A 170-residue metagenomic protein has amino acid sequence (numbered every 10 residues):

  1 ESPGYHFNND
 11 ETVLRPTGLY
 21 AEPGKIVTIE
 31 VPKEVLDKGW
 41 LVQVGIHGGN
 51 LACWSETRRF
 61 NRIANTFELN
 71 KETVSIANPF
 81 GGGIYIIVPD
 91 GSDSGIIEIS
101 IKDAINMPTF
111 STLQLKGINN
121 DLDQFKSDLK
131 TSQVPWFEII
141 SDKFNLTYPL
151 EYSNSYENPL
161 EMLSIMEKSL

Functional and structural regions predicted by a protein language model:
E1-F110: Beta-strand-enriched, solvent-exposed domains that form extended recognition/catalytic surfaces
N9-T12, T66-L69, N120-L122, S127-K130 (+1 more regions): Short amphipathic alpha-helical surface micro-motifs
G83, P89-D142: Exposed low-complexity, polar/acidic, P/S/T/G-rich flexible segments that act as propeptides, protease-susceptible
Q124-L170: Catalytic cores of extracellular degradative/oxidative enzymes
